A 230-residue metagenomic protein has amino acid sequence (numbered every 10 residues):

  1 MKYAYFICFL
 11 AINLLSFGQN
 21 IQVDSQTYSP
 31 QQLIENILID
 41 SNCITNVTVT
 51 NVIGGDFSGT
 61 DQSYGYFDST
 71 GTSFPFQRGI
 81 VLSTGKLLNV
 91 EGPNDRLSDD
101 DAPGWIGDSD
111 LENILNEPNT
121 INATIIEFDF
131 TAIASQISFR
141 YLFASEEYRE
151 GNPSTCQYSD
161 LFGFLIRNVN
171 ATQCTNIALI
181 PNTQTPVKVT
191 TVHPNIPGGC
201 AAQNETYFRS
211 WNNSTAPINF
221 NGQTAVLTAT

Functional and structural regions predicted by a protein language model:
M1-Q22: Bacterial Sec-dependent N-terminal signal peptides
Q19-T230: Aromatic (Trp/Tyr/Phe) and Gly/Pro-enriched flexible surface segments
